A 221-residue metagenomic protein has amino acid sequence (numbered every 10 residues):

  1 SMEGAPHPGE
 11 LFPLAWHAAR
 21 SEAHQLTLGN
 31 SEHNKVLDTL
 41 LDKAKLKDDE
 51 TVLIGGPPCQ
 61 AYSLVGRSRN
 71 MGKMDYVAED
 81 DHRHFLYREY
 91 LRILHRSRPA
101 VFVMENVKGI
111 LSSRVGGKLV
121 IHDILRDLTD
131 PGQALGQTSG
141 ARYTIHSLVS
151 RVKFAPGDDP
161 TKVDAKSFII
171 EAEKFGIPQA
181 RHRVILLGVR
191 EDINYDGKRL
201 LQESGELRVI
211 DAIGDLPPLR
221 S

Functional and structural regions predicted by a protein language model:
S1-E50, R126-Q133: Glycine-rich phosphate-binding loop and adjoining beta1-alpha1-beta2 segment of Rossmann-like nucleotide-binding folds
A5, I54-G55, D215: Compositionally biased, intrinsically disordered/low-complexity regions enriched for serine, proline and threonine
H7-E10, P57-A61, Q137-I145: Short low-complexity stretches enriched in small and charged residues
H24-T27, H33-R83: Mobile, glycine- and charge-enriched loop segments and immediately flanking short secondary-structure elements within
K43-L46, V65-S221: Class I S-adenosyl-L-methionine
